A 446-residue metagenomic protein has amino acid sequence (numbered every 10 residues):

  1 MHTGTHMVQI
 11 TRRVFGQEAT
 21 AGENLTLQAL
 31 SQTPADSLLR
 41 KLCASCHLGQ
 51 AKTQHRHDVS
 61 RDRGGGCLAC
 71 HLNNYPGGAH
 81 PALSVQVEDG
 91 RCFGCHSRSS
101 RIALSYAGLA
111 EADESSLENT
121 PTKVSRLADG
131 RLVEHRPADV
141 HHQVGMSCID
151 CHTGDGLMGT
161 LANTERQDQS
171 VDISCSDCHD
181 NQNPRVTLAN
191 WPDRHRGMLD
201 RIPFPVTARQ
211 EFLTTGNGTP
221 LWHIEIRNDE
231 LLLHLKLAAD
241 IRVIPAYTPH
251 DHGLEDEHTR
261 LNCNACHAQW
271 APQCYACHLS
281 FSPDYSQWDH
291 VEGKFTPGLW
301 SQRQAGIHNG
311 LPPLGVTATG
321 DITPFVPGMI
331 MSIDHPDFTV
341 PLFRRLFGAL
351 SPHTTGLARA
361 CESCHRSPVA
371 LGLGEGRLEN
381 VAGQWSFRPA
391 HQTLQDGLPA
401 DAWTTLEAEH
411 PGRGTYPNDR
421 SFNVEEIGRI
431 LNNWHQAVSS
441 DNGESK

Functional and structural regions predicted by a protein language model:
M1-Q86, G94-D168, L188-R260, A265 (+3 more regions): Sequence context of c-type cytochrome heme-c attachment sites
G49-Q50, N73, R98, G154 (+4 more regions): Cys/His-rich metal-chelating microdomains
N181-A189: Secondary-structure transition/capping motifs at alpha-helix termini and the adjoining loop/turn into the next element
C274-C277, C361: Long, C-terminal catalytic modules of enzymes
Q287-E292: Flexible, disordered linker segments and immediate boundary regions flanking tandem C2H2 zinc-finger modules
S367-D401: C-terminal, charged low-complexity interaction regions
